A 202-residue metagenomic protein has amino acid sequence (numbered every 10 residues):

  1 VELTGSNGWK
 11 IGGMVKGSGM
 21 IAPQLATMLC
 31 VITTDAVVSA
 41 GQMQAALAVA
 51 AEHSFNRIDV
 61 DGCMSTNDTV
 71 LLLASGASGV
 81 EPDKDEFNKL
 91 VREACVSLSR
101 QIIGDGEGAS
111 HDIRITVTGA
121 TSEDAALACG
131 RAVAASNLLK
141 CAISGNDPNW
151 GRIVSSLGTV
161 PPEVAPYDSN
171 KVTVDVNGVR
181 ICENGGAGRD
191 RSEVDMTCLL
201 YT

Functional and structural regions predicted by a protein language model:
V1-H53: Glycine-rich, mobile lid/loop segments that gate access to catalytic sites or pores
G12-V15, L29-T34, V70-S75, D112-G119: Short glycine-rich or small-residue beta-strand-to-loop segments that form or flank ligand, phosphate, metal/Fe-S
A22-T27, M43, A126-A128, V154-S155 (+1 more regions): Short acidic, glycine/serine/threonine-rich loops at helix termini
Q42-L98: Acidic, glycine-rich loop-and-beta core segments that form the ion-binding/anion-interacting portion of active sites
G76-G145: A glycine- and small/hydrophobic-rich beta-loop-beta segment that serves as a flexible "lid/hinge" or phosphate-binding
L139, I143-T197: C-terminal hydrophobic structural anchor segments that stabilize assembly/packing rather than catalytic chemistry
Y201-T202: Conserved small/polar residues in nucleotide/adenosyl-binding loops
